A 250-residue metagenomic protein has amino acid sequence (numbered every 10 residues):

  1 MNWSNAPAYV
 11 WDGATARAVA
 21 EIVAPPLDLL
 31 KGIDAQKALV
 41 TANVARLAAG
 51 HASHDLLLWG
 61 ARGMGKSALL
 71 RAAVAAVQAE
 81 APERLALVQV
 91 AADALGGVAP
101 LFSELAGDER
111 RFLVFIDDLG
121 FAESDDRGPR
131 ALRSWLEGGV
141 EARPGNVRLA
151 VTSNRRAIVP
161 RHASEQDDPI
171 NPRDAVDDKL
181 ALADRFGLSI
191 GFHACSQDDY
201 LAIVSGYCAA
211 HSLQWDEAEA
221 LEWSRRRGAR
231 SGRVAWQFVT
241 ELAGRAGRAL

Functional and structural regions predicted by a protein language model:
M1-R46, W236-L250: A short, basic N-terminal segment
N2-N5, H193-L250: C-terminal alpha-helical "lid" subdomain
G50-L70: Walker A/P-loop nucleotide-binding motif
R71-A75: A conserved segment at the C-terminal end of the G1
A76-R111, F121-D125: AAA+/P-loop NTPase substrate/partner-engagement loops
D117-L119: Walker B catalytic acidic pair
E123-D167: Conserved catalytic/switch belt of AAA+ P-loop NTPases
D168-L180, G187-Y200: Conserved AAA+ ATPase "SRH/arginine-finger" region at the nucleotide-binding site
